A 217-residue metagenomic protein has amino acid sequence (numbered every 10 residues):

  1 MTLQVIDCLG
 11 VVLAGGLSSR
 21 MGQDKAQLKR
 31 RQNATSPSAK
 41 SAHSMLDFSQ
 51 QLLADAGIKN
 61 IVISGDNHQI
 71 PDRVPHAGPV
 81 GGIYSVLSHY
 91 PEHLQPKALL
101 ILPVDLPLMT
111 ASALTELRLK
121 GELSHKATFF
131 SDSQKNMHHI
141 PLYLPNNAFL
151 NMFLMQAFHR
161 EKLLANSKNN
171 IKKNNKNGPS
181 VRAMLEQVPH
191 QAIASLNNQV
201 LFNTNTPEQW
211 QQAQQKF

Functional and structural regions predicted by a protein language model:
T2-D66: N-terminal glycine-rich phosphate-binding loop and ensuing alpha1 helix
L3-I6, L163-F217: Conserved alpha/beta core of the MobA/IspD/sugar-nucleotide pyrophosphorylase nucleotidyltransferase superfamily
R31-H43, E92-Q95, Q156-K176: Intrinsically disordered, low-complexity terminal tails and inter-domain linkers enriched for S/T/G/P/D/E
F48, G82-S85, E116, Q212: Alpha-helical elements of Rossmann-like donor-binding domains used by nucleotide-donor carbohydrate transfer enzymes
D66-L100: Short phosphate-binding loop-to-helix
P103-P107: The conserved acidic donor/metal-binding loop of glycosyltransferases
T110-M137: Conserved donor-nucleotide/metal-binding helix-loop-beta segment in metal-dependent transferases, i.e., the alpha-helix
M137-M152, P207: Conserved nucleotide-sugar donor-binding and metal-coordinating catalytic region shared by glycosyltransferases
